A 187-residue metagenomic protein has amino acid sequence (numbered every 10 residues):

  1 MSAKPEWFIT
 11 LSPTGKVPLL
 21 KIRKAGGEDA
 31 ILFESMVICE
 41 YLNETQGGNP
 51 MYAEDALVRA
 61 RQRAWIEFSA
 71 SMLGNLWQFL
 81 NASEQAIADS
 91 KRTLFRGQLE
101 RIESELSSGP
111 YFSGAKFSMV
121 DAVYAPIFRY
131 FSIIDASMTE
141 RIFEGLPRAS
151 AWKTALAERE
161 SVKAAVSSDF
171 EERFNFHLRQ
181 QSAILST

Functional and structural regions predicted by a protein language model:
M1-P110, A183-L185: GST-like domain detector, emphasizing the conserved glutathione-binding G-site in the N-terminal thioredoxin-like
F33, K91, R129-Y130, F143-E144 (+2 more regions): Catalytic cores of transferase enzymes with a strong primary signal for eukaryotic protein kinases
N49, S132-M138, K163-A165: Substrate-binding/catalytic groove segments of enzymes that remodel or degrade extracellular structural polymers
G114-S137, I142-A151, L156: GST superfamily/GST-like fold recognition
R159: C-terminal active-site-capping segments
V166-T187: Acidic/histidine-enriched, glycine/proline-rich intrinsically disordered or flexible terminal extensions
